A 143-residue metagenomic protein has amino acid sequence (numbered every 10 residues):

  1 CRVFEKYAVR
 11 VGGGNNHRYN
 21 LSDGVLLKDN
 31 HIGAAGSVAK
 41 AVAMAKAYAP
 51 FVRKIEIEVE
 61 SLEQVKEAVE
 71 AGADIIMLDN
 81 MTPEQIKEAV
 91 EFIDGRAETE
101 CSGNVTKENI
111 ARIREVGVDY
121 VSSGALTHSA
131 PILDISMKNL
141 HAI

Functional and structural regions predicted by a protein language model:
C1-A71, I75, K87-F92, E98-C101 (+3 more regions): Acidic/glycine-rich phosphate/pyrophosphate-binding loops and surrounding catalytic core that coordinate Mg2+
D79-N80, G124-A125: Short beta->alpha connector loops at strand-helix junctions that form conserved, small/polar/Pro-enriched
T82-Q85: Nucleotide-binding motor/catalytic cores of P-loop/tubulin-like NTPases across gene-expression machines
A125-I143: Short, charged, intrinsically disordered terminal tails
